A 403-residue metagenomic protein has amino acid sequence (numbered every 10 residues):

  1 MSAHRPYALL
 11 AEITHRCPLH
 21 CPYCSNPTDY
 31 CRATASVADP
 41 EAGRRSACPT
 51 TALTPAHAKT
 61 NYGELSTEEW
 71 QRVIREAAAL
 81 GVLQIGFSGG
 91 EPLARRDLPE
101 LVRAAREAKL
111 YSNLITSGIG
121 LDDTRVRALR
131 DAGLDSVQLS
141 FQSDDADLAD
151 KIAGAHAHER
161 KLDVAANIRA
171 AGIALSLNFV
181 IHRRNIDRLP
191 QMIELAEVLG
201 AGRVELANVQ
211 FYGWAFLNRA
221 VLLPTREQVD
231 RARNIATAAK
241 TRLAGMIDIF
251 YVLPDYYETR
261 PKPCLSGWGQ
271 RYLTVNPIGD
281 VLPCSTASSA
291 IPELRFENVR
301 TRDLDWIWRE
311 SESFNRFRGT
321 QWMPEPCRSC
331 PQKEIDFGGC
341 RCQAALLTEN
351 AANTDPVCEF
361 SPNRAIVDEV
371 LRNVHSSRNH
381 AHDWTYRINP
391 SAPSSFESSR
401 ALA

Functional and structural regions predicted by a protein language model:
M1-S136: Conserved alpha-helical substructure of the radical SAM core
L10, Y272, C327: Short hydrophobic/aromatic beta-strand element in the GNAT-like acyltransferase core that lines or flanks the acyl-donor
A11, H15-P18, A42, Q321-P324 (+2 more regions): Processing junctions and N-termini across compartments
C17, C21-C24, C264, G279 (+5 more regions): Short cysteine clusters
N26-R32, A58-K59, S288-L294, K333-L371: Iron-sulfur (Fe-S) cluster-binding segments and ferredoxin-like electron-carrier domains, especially [2Fe-2S]
Y30-P40, T51-T60, L65, Y111 (+3 more regions): Radical SAM enzyme [4Fe-4S]-AdoMet core and its adjacent flexible, acidic and glycine-rich loops/tails across
E69-S88, S313, D355-A403: Short Fe-S-cluster ligation motifs
T225-Y257, T286-Q332, D336-F337, L347 (+3 more regions): C-terminal accessory region of radical SAM enzymes
